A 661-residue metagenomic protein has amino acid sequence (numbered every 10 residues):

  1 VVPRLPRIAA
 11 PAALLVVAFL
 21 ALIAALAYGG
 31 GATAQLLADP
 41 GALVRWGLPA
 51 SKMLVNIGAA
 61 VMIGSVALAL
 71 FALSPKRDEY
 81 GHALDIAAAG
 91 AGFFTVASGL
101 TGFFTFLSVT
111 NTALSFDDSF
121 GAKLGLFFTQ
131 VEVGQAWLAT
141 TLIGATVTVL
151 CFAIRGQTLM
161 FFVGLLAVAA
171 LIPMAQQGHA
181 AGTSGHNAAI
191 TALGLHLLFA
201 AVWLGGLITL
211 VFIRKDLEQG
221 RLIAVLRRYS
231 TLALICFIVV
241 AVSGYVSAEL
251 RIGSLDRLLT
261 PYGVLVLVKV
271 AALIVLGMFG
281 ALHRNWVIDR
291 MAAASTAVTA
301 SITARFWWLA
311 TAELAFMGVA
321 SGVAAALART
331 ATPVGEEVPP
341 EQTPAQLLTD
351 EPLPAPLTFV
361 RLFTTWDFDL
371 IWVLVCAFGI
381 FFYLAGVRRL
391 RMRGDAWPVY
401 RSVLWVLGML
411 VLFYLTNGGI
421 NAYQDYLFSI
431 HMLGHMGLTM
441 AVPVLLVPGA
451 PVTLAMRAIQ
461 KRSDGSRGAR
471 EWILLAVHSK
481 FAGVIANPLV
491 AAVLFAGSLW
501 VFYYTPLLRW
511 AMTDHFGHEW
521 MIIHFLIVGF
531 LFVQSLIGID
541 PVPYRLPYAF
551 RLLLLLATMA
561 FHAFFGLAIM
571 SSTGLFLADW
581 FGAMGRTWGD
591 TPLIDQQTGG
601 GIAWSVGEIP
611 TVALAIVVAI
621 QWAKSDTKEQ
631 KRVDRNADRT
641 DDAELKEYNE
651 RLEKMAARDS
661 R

Functional and structural regions predicted by a protein language model:
V1-R661: Alpha-helical membrane segments of multi-pass proteins
